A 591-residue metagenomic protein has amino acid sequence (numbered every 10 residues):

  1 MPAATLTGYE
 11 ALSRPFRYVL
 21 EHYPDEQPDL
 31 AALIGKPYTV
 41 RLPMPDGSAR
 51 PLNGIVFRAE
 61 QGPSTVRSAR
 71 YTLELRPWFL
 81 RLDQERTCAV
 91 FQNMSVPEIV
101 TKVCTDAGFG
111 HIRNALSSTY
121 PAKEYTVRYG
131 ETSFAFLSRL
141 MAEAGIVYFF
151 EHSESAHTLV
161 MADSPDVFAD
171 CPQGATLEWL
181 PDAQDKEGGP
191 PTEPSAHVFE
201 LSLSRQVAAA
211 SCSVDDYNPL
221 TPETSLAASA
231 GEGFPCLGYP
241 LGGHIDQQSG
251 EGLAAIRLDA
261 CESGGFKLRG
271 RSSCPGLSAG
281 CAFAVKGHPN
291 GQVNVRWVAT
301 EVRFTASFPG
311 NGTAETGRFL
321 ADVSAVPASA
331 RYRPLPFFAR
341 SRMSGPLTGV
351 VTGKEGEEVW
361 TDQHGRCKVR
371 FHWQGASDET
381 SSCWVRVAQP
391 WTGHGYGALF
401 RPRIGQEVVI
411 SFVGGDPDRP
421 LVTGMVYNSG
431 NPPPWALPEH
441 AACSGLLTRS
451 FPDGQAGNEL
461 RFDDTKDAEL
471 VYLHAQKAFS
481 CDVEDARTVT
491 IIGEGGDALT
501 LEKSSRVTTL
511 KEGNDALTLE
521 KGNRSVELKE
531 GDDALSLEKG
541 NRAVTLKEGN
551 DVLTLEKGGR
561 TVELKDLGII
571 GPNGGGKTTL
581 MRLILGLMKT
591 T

Functional and structural regions predicted by a protein language model:
M1-D566: Amphipathic alpha-helical and helix-coil boundary elements used as assembly and membrane-proximal scaffolds
I569-P572: The feature captures the beta-strand-to-loop junction immediately N-terminal to the Walker
G576: Conserved glycine(s) of the Walker
L585: Helix-to-loop junction immediately C-terminal to a conserved catalytic motif
T591: Conserved ATPase active-site switch/coordination loops adjacent to the nucleotide-binding site
